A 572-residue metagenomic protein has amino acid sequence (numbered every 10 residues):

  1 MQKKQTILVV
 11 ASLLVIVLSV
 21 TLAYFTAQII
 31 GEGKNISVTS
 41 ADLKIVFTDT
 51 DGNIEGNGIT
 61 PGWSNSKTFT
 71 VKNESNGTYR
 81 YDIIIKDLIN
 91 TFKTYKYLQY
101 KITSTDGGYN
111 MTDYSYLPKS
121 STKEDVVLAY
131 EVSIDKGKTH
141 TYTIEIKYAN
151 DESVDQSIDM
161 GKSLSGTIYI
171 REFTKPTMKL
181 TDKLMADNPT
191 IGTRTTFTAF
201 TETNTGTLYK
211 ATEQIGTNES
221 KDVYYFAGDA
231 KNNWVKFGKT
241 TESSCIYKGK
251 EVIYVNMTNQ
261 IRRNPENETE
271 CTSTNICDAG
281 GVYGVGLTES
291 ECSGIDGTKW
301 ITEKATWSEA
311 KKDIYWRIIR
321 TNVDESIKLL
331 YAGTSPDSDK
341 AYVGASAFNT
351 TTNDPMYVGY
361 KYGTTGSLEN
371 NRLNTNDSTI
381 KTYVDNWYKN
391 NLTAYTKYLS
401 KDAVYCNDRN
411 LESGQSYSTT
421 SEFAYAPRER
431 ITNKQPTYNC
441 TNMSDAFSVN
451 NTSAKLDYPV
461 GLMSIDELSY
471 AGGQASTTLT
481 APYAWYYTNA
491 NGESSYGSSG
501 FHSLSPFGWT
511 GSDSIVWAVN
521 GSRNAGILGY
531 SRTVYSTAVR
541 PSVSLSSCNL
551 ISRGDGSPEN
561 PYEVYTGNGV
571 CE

Functional and structural regions predicted by a protein language model:
M1-P61, M160-P176: Short, polar/proline-rich extracytoplasmic segments that appear immediately after membrane translocation
G31, N76-Y81, K93-Y95: Short acidic/proline- and small/hydrophobic-mixed sequence motifs that coincide with surface turns and coil-to-beta
V38-F47, I89-V126: A surface/secretory-pathway sequence property marking extracellular, secreted, or lumenal proteins enriched
G56, G108-K147: Extracellular adhesion/glycan-binding regions together with long Ser/Thr- and acidic-residue-rich low-complexity tracts
W63-Y79, I84, L88, L128-P176: C-terminal, structured domain-capping segment
K86-N90, T334-P336: Short, solvent-exposed aromatic-acidic interface loops
P176-E572: Long, domain-scale functional regions
